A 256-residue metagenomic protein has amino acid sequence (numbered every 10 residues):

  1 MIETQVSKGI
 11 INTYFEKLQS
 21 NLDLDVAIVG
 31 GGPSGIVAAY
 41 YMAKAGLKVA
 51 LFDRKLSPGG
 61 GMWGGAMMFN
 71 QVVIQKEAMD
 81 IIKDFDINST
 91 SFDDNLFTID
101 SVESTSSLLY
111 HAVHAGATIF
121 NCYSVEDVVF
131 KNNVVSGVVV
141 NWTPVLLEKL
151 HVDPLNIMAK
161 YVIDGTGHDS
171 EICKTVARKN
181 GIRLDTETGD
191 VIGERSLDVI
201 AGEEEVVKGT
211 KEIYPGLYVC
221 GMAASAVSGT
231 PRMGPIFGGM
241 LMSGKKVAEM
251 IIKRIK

Functional and structural regions predicted by a protein language model:
M1-D25, V191, R195-V199, A223-S228: Extreme N-terminal leader/targeting segments of oxidoreductases
N21-A50, M240, V247-A248, I252: N-terminal Rossmann-like FAD-binding beta1-loop-alpha1 element of flavoenzymes
A43-W63: Glycine-rich FAD pyrophosphate-binding loop
G64-S89: N-terminal glycine-rich dinucleotide-binding loop that anchors FAD/FMN and/or NAD(P) in oxidoreductases
I81, D86-Y161, G165, E171: Feature captures the FAD/FMN-dependent oxidoreductase FAD-binding
V152, H168-E194: Glycine-rich beta-alpha-beta "Rossmann" dinucleotide-binding loop(s) and their flanking helix/strand
K211-P231: Short FAD-binding loop at a beta-strand-to-alpha-helix junction that anchors the flavin cofactor in diverse
V227-I255: A conserved FAD-binding loop/helix module that cradles the flavin
